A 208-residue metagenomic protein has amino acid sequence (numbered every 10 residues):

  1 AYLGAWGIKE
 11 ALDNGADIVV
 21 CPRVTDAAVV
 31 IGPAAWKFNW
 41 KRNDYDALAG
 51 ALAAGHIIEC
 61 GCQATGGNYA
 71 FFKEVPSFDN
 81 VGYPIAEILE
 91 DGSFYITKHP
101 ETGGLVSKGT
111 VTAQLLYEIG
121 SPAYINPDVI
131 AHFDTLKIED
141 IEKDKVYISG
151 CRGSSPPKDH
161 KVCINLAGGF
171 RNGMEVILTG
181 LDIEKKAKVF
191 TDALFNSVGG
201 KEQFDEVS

Functional and structural regions predicted by a protein language model:
A1-A5, D46-G50, G104-K108, T112 (+3 more regions): Generic structural signal for well-ordered, non-membrane alpha-helical segments in soluble metabolic enzymes
A1-C21: An acidic, phosphate/nucleotide-engaging active-site surface
C21-P22, L89, N165, T179: Generic beta-strand/beta-sheet core signal
R23-V29: Gly/Ser/Thr-rich loops at beta-strand to alpha-helix junctions that form or flank small-molecule/cofactor-binding
V29-G32, Y69: Short glycine-/acidic-enriched loop or helix-start segments at secondary-structure transitions that form or flank
P33-Y45: A glycine- and small-aliphatic-rich helix-loop capping segment at beta-alpha/alpha-beta transitions that lines
D46-R152, L166, R171: A conserved active-site cap/scaffold subdomain adjacent to cofactor or substrate pockets
K137, I148-S208: C-terminal non-catalytic interaction/assembly regions of soluble proteins
